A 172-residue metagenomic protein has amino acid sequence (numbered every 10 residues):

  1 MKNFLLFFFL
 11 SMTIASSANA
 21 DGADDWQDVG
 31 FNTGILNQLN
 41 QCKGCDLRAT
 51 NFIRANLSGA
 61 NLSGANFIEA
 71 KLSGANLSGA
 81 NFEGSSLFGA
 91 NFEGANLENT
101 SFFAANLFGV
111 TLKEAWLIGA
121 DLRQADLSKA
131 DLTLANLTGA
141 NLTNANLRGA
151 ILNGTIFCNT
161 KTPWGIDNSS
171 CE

Functional and structural regions predicted by a protein language model:
M1-F4: Positively charged n-region of N-terminal signal peptides that target proteins for export
F7-T13: Bacterial N-terminal signal peptides
A15-S17: N-terminal signal peptide c-region/cleavage motif recognized by signal peptidases
D21-E172: Tandem repeat scaffolds
